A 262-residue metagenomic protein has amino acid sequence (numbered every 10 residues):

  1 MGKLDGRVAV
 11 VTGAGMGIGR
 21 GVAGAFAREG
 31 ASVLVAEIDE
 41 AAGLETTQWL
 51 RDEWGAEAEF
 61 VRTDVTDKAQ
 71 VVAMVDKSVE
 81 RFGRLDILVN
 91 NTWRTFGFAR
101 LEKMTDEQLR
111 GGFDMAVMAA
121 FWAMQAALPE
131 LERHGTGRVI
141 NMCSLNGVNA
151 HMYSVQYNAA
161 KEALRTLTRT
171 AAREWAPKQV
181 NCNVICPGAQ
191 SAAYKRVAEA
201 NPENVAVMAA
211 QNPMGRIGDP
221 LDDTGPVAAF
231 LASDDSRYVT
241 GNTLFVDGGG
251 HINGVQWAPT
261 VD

Functional and structural regions predicted by a protein language model:
V8, G15-G17: Conserved glycine-rich cofactor-binding loop
E29, N149, N158, T170-V180 (+1 more regions): Active-site-adjacent segment of SDR/Rossmann-fold oxidoreductases
F98, T240-D262: Short C-terminal tail/terminal secondary-structure segment of NAD(P)H-dependent dehydrogenase/reductase domains
E102-F121, T136, I140, Y157 (+1 more regions): Catalytic Tyr-X3-Lys loop
M115-R133, A172-R173, P177, S233: Amphipathic alpha-helical dimer-interface segment in Rossmann-like NAD(P)H-dependent oxidoreductases
M124, A160, T168: Active-site helix of classical SDR
S144: Residue(s) in the substrate-gating loop at a strand-loop-helix junction that position the organic substrate next
P177, V184, E203-V239, V246-G248: C-terminal helical subdomain
